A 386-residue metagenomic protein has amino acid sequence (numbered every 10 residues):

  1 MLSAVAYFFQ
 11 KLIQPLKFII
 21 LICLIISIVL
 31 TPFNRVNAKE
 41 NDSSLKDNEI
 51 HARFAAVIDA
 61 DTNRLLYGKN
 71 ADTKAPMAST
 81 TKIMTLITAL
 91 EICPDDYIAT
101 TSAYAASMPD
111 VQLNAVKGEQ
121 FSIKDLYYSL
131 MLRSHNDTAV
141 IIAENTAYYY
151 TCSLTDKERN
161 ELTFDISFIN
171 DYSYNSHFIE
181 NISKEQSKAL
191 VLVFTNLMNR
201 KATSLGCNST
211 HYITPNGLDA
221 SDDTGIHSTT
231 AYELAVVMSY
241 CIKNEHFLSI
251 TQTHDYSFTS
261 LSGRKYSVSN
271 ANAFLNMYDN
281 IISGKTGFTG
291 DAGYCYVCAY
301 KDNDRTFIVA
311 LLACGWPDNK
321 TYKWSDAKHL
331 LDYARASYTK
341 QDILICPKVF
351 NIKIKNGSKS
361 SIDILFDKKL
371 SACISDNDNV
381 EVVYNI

Functional and structural regions predicted by a protein language model:
M1-L12: N-terminal secretory signal peptides that target proteins for export/translocation
A4-V5, I26-V29, F350: N-terminal leader/targeting signatures
I13-V36: Sec-dependent N-terminal signal peptides of Gram-positive bacterial secreted proteins and lipoproteins
I22, D47-R53, D291-Y294: Short, flexible loop/turn motifs enriched in small residues
R35-Y232, V236-E245: Active-site-adjacent loops and short helices of periplasmic peptidoglycan-processing enzymes
C207-N208, D223-I386: Domain-terminus/edge residues, biased toward the C-terminal soluble/receptor-binding domains of extracytoplasmic
